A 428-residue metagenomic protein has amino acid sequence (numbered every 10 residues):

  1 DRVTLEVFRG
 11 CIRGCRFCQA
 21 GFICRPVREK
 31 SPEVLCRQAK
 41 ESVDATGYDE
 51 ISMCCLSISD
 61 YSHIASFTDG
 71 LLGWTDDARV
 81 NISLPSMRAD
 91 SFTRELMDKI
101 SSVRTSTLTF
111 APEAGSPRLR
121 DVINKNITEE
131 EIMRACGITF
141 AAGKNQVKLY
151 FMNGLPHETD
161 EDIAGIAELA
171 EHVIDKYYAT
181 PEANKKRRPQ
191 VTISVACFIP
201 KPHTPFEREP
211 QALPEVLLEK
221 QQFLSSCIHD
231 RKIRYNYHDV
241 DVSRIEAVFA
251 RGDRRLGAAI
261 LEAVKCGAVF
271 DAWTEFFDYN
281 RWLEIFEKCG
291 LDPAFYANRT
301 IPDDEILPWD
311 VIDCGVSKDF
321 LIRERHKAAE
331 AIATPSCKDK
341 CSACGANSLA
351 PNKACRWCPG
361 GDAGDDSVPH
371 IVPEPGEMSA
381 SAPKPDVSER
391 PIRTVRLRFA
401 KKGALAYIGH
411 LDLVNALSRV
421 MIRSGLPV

Functional and structural regions predicted by a protein language model:
R2-E33, A343-W357: Canonical Radical SAM [4Fe-4S] cluster-binding loop centered on the CxxxCxxC motif and its immediate flanking residues
R2-L5, R16-P26, Y48-S57, G115-V122 (+6 more regions): Glycine- and acidic
E29, D160, Q211, A404-D412: Ordered, soluble secondary-structure elements with a strong preference for glycine-centered loop motifs and nearby
K40-T192, A196, P200: Conserved SAM/AdoMet-binding glycine-rich loop
S62-H63, F92-L96, R118-I123, N153-E161 (+5 more regions): Flexible glycine/acidic-rich beta-alpha junction loops that bind and position SAM and/or redox cofactors in anaerobic
H229-K384: Radical SAM enzyme core and accessory elements
P369-Y407, R419-V420: Extended low-complexity, intrinsically disordered regulatory tracts
H410-V428: Glycine/small-residue-rich interface belts in oligomeric ring/scaffold proteins and their assembly partners
